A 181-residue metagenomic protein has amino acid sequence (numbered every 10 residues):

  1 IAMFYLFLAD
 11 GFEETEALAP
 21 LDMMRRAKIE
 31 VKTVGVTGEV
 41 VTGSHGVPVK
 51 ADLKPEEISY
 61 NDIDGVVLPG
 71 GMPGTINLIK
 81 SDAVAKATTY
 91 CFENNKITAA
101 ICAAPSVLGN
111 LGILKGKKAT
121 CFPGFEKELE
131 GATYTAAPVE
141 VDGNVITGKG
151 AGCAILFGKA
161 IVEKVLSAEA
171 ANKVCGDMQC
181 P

Functional and structural regions predicted by a protein language model:
M3-L6, G11-F12, R26-V36, D52-P181: Active-site-adjacent pocket-lining segments in enzyme domains
E16: Glycine-rich, flexible N-terminal cofactor/catalytic loop recognition
L21: Histidine-anchored nucleotide/phosphate-binding helix
E39-H45: Membrane-interfacial amphipathic helices and adjacent loop/beta segments that form the lipid-substrate binding surface
V47-V49: A positional/architectural concept
